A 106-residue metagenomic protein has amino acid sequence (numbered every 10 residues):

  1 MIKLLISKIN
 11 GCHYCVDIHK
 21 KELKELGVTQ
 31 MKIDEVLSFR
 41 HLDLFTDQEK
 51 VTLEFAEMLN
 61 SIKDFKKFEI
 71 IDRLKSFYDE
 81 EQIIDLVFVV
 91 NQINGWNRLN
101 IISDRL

Functional and structural regions predicted by a protein language model:
M1-L106: Hydrophobic alpha-helical segments
